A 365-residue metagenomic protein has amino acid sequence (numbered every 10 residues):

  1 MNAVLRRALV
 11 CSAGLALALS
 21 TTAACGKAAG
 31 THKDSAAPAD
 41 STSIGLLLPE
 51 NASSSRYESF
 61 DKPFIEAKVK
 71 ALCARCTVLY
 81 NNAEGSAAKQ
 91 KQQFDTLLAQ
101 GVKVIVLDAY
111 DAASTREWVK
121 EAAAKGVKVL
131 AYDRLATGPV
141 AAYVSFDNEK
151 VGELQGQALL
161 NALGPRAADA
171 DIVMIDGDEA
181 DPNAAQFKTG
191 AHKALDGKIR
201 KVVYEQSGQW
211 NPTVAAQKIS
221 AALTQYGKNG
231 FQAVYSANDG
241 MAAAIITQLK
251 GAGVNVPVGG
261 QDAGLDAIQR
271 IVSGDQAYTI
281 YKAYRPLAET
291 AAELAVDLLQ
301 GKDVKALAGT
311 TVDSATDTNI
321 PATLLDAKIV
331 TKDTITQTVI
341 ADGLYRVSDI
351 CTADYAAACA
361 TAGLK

Functional and structural regions predicted by a protein language model:
N2-R6, C11, A24-K365: A residue-level marker of the well-folded mature domains of exported/periplasmic proteins
S12-A16: Repetitive helical segments and hydrophobic/amphipathic motifs
A18-T22: Bacterial Sec-type N-terminal signal peptides, specifically the leucine/valine-rich hydrophobic h-region
